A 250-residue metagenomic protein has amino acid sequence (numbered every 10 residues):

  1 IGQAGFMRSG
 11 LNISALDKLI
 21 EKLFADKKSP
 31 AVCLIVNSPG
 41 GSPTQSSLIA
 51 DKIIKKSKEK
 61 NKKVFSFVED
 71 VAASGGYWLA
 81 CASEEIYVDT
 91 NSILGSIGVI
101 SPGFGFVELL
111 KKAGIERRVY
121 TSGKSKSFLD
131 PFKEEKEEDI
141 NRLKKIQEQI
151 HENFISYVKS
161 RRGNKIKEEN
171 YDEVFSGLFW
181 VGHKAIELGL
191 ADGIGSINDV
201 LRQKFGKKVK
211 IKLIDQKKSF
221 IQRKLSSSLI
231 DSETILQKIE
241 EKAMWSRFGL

Functional and structural regions predicted by a protein language model:
I1-D89, I100-L250: N-terminal organellar transit peptides
I93-V99: Active-site loop architecture of trypsin-fold serine endopeptidases
